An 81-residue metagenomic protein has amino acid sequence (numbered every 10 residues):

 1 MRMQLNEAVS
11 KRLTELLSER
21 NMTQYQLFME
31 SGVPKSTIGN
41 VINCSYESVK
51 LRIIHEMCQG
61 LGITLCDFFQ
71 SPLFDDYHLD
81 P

Functional and structural regions predicted by a protein language model:
M1-T23: A short, Lys/Arg-rich alpha-helix, primarily the initiator
M3, E15, N40, F69-P81: Short, charged recognition helix plus adjacent turn of helix-turn-helix-like nucleic-acid-binding domains
L17, F28, C58: The alpha-helix within a helix-turn-helix
N21-N40: Short alpha-helical DNA-recognition segment
P34, S45, P72-D76: The DNA-recognition helices of helix-turn-helix-type DNA-binding domains
S45-E56: Short, basic-rich loop-to-helix N-cap that marks the start of a DNA-contacting helix
